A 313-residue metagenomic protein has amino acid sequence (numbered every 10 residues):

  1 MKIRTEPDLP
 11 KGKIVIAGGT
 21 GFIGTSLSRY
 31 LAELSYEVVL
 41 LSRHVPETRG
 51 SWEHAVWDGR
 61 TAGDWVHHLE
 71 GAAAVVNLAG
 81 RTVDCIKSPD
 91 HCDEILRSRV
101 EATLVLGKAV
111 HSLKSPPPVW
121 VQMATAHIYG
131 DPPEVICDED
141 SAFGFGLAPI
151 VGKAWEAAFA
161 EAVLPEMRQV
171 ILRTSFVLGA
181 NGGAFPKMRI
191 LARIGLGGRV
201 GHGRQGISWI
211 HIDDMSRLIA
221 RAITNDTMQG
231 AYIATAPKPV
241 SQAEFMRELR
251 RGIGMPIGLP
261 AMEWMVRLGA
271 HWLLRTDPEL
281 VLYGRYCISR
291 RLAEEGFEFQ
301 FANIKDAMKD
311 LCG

Functional and structural regions predicted by a protein language model:
M1-D8, G12, V240, P256 (+1 more regions): C-terminal amphipathic/interface module of NAD(P)-dependent oxidoreductases and related NAD-binding regulators
D8, A222-L273, K309-C312: Mid/C-terminal beta-alpha module of Rossmann-like enzyme folds, strongest in SDR-family dehydrogenases/epimerases
G12-L34: N-terminal Rossmann NAD(P)H-binding glycine-rich loop of SDR-like oxidoreductase domains
P46-E47, W52-A102: NAD(P)H-binding glycine-rich loop region in Rossmannoid oxidoreductase-like domains and their noncatalytic homologs
L104-G146: Conserved Rossmann-fold NAD(P)-dependent oxidoreductase catalytic core, especially the SDR/UDP-sugar
G144-Q169: Active-site Tyr-X1-5-Lys
K153, P165-M167, V177-K187, A222-Y232: Glycine/proline-rich active-site loop of Rossmann-fold NAD(P)-dependent oxidoreductases
R189-G197, Q205-P239: Alpha-helical substrate-binding/gating segment
